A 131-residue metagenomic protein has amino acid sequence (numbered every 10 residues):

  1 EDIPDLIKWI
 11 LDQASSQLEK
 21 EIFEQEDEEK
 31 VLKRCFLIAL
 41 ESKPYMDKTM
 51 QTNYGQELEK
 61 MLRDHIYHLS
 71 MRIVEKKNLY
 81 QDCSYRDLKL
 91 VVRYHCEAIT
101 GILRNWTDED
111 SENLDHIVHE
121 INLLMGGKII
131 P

Functional and structural regions predicted by a protein language model:
E1-F23, K33, L40: An amphipathic alpha-helix adjacent to DNA-recognition modules
E1-P4, I38-E41, Y45-T49, N53-Q56 (+2 more regions): Basic/polar phosphate-binding segments, predominantly the helix-turn-helix DNA-binding elements of transcriptional
P4, E29, E59, K89 (+1 more regions): Short, structured helix-loop boundary elements
Q13-E24, Y45, A98-W106: Solvent-exposed, amphipathic alpha-helical segments
E21, K43-M50, K77-Y80, W106-D110: Secondary-structure edge/capping motif, primarily at the C-terminal ends of alpha-helices and the immediately following
Q25-P44, R93, E97, G101: Amphipathic alpha-helical segments that line or abut small-molecule/effector binding pockets and mediate allosteric
R34, Y54-L79, R86-T100, I130: Amphipathic alpha-helical packing segments from all-alpha helical-bundle domains
E75, K89, C96-E97, G101-P131: C-terminal peripheral helix-coil segments that are non-catalytic and often amphipathic
